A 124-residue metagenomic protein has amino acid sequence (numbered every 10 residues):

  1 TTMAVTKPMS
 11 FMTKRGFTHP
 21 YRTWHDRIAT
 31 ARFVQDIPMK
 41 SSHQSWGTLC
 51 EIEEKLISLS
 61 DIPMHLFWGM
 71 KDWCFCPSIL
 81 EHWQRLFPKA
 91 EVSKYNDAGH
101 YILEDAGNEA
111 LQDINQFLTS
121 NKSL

Functional and structural regions predicted by a protein language model:
T1-F33, Q44: Helix-rich cap/lid subdomain of alpha/beta-hydrolase
M12, P77-S78, D105-E109: Generic recognition of short, well-ordered alpha-helical segments
H19, R85-L86: Solvent-exposed polar/charged
R22, D72, G99-I102: Glycosyltransferase donor-binding loop in the core domain
R22, I57, T119-K122: Residue-level signal for alpha-helix termini/capping positions
H25-R85, K94: Conserved serine/cysteine hydrolase catalytic core
K89-L124: Catalytic active-site module of serine/aspartate enzymes centered on a nucleophile-bearing elbow/loop
